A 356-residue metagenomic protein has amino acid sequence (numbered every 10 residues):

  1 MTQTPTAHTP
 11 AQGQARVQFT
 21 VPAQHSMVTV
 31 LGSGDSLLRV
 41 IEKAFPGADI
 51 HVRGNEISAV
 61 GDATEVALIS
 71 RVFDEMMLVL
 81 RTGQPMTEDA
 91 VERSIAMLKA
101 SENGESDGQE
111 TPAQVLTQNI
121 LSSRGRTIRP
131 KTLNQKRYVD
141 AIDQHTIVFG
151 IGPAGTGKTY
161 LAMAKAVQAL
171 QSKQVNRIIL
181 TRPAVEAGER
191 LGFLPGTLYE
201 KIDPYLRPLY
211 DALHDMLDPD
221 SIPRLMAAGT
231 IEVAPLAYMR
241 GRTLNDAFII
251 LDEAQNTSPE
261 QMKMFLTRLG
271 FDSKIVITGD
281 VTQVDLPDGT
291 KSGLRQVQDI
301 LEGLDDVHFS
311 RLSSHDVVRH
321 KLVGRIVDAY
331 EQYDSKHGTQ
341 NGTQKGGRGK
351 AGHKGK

Functional and structural regions predicted by a protein language model:
M1-H8: N-terminal acidic, proline/glycine-rich, low-complexity intrinsically disordered segments
T9-T29: Short glycine-/aliphatic-rich beta-strand segments at the starts of folded cytosolic domains
V21-A23, V52-G54, G61, R182 (+2 more regions): Flexible glycine-/small-residue-rich
S26-F45: Short amphipathic alpha-helix segments
P46-I50, F309-S310: A short linear hydrophobic-aromatic micro-motif
I50-V115: Interdomain "pre-motor" coupling segment immediately N-terminal to P-loop NTPase/helicase cores
S106-P130, Q135-K136: P-loop NTP-binding catalytic core
S123-L133, A141, H145-L251, Q255-K356: Conserved helicase motor core of SF1/SF2 NTP-dependent helicases
